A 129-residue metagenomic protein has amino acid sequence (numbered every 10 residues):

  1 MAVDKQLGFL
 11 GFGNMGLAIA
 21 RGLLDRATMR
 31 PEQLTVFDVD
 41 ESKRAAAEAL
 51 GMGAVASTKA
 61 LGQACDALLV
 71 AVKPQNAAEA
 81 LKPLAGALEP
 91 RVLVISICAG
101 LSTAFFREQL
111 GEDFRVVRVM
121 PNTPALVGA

Functional and structural regions predicted by a protein language model:
M1-A56, A60-A64: NAD(P)+-binding Rossmann beta1-loop-alpha1 motif at the extreme N-terminus of oxidoreductases
E41, L50, T58-A129: Rossmann-like NAD(P)(H) cofactor-binding subdomain of soluble oxidoreductases
